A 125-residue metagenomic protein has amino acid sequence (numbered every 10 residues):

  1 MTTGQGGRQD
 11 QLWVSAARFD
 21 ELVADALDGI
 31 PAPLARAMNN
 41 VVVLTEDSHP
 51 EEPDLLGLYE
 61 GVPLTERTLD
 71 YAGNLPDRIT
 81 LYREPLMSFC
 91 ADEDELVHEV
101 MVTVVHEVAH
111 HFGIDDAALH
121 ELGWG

Functional and structural regions predicted by a protein language model:
M1-E99, H111, A117-H120: Active-site rim/adjacent substrate-binding subdomains
E99-E107: Short alpha-helical catalytic segment bearing the HExxH-like zincin motif of zinc-dependent metalloproteases
E121-G125: Short hydrophobic/aromatic patches at helix-to-coil boundaries
